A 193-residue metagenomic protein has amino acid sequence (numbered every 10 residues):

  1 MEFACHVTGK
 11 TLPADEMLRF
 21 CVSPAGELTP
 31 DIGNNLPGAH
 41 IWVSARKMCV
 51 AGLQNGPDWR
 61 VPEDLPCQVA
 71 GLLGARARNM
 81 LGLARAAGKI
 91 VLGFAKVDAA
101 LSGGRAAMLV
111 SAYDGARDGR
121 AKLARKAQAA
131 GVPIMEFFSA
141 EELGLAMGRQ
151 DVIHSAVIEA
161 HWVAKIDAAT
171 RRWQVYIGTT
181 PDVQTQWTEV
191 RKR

Functional and structural regions predicted by a protein language model:
M1, H40, V61, G93 (+3 more regions): Helical mechanochemical/support elements of P-loop NTPase systems and associated helical scaffolds
M1-D58: N-terminal cysteine/histidine-rich coordination modules
A4-V7, R105, L123-I134: Short helix-coil boundary/hinge micro-motifs
N35-V43, R60, P181, T185 (+1 more regions): Electropositive, gly/pro-rich neighborhoods at or near active sites that engage anionic ligands
A39-H40, A87-G88, A106-M108, A130-P133 (+1 more regions): Short active-site oxyanion
M48-R117: Extended interfacial segments that mediate partner engagement and assembly in macromolecular machines
A129-Q174: Short basic, glycine-rich beta-strand/loop surfaces that mediate nucleic-acid
V163, A168-R193: Charged phosphate-binding loop/patch that engages nucleotide di/tri-phosphates or the phosphate backbone of nucleic
